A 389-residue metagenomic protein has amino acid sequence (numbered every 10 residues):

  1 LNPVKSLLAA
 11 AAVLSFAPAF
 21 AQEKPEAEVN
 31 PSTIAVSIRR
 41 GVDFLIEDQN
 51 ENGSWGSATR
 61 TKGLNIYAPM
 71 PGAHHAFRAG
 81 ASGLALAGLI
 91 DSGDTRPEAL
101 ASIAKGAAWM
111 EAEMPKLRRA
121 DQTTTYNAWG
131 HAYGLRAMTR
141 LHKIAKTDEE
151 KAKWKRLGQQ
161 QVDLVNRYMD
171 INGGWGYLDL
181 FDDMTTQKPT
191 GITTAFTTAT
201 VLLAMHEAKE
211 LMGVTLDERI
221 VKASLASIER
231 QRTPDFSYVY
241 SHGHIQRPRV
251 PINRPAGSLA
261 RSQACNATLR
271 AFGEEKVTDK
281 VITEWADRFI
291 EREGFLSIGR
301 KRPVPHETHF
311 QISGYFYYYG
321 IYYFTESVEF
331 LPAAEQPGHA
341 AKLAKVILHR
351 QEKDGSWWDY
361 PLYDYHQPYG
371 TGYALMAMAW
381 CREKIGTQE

Functional and structural regions predicted by a protein language model:
L1-L8: Bacterial N-terminal signal peptides that target proteins for export
A17-A21: Sec/Tat signal peptide C-region and signal peptidase I cleavage site
Q22-D43, E47, E51-S102, P115-D163 (+3 more regions): An alpha-helical repeat/solenoid feature that recognizes helix-turn-helix modules
A107-M110: Active-site-surrounding "flap" and adjacent substrate/cofactor-binding loops of secreted or lumenal enzymes, prototyped
G338-D354: Short glycine/proline-rich, acidic loop/turn segments that cap or connect secondary-structure elements
